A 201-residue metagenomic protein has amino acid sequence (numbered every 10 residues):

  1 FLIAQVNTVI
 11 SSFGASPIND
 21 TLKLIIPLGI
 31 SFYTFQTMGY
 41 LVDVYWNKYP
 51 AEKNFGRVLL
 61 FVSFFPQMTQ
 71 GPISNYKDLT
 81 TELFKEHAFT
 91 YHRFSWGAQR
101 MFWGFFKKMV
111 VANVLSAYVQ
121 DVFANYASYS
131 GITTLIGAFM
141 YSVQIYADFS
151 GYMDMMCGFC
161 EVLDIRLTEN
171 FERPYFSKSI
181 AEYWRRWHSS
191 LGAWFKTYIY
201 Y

Functional and structural regions predicted by a protein language model:
F1-Y201: Membrane-embedded transmembrane alpha-helical bundles that form the catalytic cores of multi-pass lipid-modifying
